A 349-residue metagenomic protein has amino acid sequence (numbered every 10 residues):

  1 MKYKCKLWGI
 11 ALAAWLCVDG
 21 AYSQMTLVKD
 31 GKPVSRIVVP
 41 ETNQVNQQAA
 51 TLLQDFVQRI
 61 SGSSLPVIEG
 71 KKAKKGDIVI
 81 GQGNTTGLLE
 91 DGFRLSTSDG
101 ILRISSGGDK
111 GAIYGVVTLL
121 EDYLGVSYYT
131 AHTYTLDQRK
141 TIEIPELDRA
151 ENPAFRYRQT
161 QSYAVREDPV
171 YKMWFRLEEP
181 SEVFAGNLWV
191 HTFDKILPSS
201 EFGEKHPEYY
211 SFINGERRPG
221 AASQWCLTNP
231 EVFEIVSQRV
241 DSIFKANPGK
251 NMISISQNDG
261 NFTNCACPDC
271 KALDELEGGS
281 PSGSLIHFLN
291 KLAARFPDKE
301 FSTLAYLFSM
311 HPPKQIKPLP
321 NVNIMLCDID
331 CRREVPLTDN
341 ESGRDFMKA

Functional and structural regions predicted by a protein language model:
M1-M25: Bacterial Sec-dependent N-terminal signal peptides
D30-V34, T42-L52, F56, T86-H287 (+5 more regions): Feature activates predominantly on carbohydrate-active enzymes
E41-T42, G83-N84, S309-P313: N-terminal extracellular ligand-recognition/capping segment immediately after the signal peptide
G62-G70, A131-H132, N251-M252: Surface-exposed patches in mature extracellular/periplasmic domains of secreted proteins
P66-D91: Short, well-ordered secondary-structure micro-motifs within conserved domains or adaptor modules
N264-D269, K314-K317, P336: Short acidic, glycine/serine/threonine-rich loops at helix termini
S302-R333: Substrate-binding cleft/loops of secretory-pathway carbohydrate-active enzymes
D339: Acidic/His-rich structured neighborhood in mature extracellular/periplasmic domains
